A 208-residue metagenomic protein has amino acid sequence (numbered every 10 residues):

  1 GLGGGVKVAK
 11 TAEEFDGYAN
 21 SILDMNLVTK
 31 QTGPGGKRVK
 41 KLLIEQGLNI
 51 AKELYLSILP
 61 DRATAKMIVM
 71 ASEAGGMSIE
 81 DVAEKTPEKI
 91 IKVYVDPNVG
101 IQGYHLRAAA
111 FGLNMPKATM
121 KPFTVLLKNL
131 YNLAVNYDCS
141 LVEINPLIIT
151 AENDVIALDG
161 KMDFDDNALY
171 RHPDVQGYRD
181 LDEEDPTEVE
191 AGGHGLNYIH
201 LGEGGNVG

Functional and structural regions predicted by a protein language model:
G1-I144, I148-G208: ATP-dependent carboxylate/acyl-activation modules
